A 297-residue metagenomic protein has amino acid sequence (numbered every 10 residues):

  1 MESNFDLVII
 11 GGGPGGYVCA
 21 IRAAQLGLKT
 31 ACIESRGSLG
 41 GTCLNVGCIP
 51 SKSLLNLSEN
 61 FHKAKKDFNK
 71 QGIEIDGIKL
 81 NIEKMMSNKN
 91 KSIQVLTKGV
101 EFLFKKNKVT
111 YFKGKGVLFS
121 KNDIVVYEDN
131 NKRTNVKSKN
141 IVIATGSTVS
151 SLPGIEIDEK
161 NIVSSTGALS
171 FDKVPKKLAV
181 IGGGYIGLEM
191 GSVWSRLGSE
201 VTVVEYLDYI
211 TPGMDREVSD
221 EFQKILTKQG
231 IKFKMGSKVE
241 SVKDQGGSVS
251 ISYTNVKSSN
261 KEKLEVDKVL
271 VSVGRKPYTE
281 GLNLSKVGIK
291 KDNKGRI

Functional and structural regions predicted by a protein language model:
M1-G13, V174-G184: Beta1/beta-strand and adjacent pyrophosphate-binding region of the FAD-binding site in flavoprotein oxidoreductases
E2-F5, I21-L28, E34-V174, T202 (+5 more regions): Glycine-rich flavin
F5-C32, G187-S195: N-terminal Rossmann-like FAD-binding beta1-loop-alpha1 element of flavoenzymes
V8-I10, G116, V136-G146, V180-I181 (+3 more regions): Short hydrophobic core segments
V18, G114, S151-P153, E189 (+2 more regions): Glycine/Thr-rich phosphate-binding loops of Rossmann-like dinucleotide-binding domains
Y111-F112, F171-D172, I186, K234 (+1 more regions): Alpha-helical transmembrane segments of multi-pass membrane transport proteins
D158-V174, K268-I297: FAD-site-proximal beta/loop scaffold in flavoenzymes
D172-Y209, G213-M214: Rossmann-like NAD(P)H-binding beta-loop-alpha module
